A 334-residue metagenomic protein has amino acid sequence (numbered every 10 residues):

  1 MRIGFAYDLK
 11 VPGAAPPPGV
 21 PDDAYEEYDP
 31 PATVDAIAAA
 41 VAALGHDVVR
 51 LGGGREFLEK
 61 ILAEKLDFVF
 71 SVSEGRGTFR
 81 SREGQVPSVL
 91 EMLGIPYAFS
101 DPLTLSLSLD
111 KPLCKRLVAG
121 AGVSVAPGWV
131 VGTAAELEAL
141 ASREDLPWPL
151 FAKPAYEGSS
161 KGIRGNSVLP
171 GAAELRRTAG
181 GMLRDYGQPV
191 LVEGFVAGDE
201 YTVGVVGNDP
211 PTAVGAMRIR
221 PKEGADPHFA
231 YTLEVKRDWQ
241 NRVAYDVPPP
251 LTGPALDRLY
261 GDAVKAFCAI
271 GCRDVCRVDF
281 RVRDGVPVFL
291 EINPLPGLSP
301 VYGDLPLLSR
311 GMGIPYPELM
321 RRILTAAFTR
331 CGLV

Functional and structural regions predicted by a protein language model:
M1-A98, L103, L107-L109, L113 (+3 more regions): ATP-binding N-terminal substructure of ATP-dependent carboxylate-amine bond-forming enzymes
M1-Y7, L62-K65, L105-L191, A197-D199 (+1 more regions): Active-site nucleotide/adenylate-binding loops and adjacent lid/helix of ATP-dependent enzymes
P12-P17, G158-K161, Q240, S299-P300: Short acidic/His/Gly/Ser-rich catalytic and metal-binding motifs that mark active-site loops of diverse hydrolases
V20-E26, R164-L169, P306-L308: Short glycine-enriched, charge-decorated loop/helix-capping segments at active-site entrances that position
V48, P96-Y97, V125, L150 (+1 more regions): Hydrophobic beta-strand scaffold residues
A119-G122, T252-V334: ATP-dependent carboxylate activation and anion-phosphoryl transfer catalytic cores that bind Mg-ATP to form
G171-G261, V282, P287-V288: Phosphate-binding site of ATP-dependent enzymes
